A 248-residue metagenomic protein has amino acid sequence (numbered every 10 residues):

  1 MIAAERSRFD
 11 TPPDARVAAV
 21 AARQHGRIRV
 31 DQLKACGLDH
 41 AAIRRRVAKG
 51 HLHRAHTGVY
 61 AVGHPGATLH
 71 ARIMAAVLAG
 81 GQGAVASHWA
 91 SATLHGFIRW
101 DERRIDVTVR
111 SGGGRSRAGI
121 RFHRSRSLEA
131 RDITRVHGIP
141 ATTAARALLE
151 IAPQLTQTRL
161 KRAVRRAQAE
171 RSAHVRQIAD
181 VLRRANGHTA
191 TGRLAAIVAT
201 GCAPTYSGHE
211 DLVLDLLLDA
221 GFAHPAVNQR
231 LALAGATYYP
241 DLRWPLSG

Functional and structural regions predicted by a protein language model:
M1-G192, G208, A226: Short gly/ser-rich loop at a beta-strand->alpha-helix junction or flexible surface loop bordering the NTP-binding
A21, G201, R230: Conserved short-loop catalytic and cofactor-binding motifs
G113-R117, A130, F222-S247: Active-site metal-binding core of divalent-cation-utilizing nuclease and nuclease-like domains
A190-G201: A short, surface-exposed helix-loop junction/capping segment
T200-P225: Acidic-basic catalytic patches of nuclease active cores, encompassing PD-(D/E)XK and other metal-cofactor nuclease
